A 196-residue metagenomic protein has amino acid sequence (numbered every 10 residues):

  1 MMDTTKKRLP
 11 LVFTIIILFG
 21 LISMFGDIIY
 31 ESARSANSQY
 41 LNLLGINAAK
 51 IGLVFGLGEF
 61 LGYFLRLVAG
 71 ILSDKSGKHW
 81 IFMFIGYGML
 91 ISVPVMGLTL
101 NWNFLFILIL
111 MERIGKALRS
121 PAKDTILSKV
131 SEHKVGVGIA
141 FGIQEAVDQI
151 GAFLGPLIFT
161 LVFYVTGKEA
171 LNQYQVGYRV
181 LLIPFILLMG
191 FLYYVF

Functional and structural regions predicted by a protein language model:
T5-G62: Helix-loop boundary and gating motifs at the non-cytosolic
Q39, L43, L154-Q173: Transmembrane alpha-helix termini and helix-breaking/packing motifs in multi-pass membrane transporters
E59-L67, F153: Residue-level signature of mid-helix packing/kink "hotspots" within the transmembrane helices of 12-pass Major
L65-G77, F163: Helix-to-loop junctions at the C-terminal end of transmembrane segments in multipass secondary transporters
I81-V95: Structural signature of the two symmetry-related core transmembrane helices
M96-I109: Helix-loop junctions at membrane interfaces in 12-TM secondary transporters
L108-I150: Cytoplasmic helix-loop-helix junction between adjacent transmembrane helices in 12-TM secondary transporters
Q175-Y194: Symmetry-related core transmembrane helices of the 12-TM Major Facilitator Superfamily/SLC fold
